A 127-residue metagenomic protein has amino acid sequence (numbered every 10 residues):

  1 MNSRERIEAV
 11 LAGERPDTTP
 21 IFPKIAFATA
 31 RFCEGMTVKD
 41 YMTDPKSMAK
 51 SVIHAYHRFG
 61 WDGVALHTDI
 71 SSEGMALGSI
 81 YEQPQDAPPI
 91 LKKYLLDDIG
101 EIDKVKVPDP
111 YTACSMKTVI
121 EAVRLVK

Functional and structural regions predicted by a protein language model:
M1-K127: Catalytic cores of TIM-barrel enzymes
